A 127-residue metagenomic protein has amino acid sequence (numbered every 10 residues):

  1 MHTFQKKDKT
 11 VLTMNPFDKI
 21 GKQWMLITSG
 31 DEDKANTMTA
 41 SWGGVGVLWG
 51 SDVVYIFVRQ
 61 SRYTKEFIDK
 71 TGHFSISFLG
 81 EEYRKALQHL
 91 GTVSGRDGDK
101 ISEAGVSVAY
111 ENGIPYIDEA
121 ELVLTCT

Functional and structural regions predicted by a protein language model:
M1-T127: Active-site-proximal mixed secondary-structure blocks
